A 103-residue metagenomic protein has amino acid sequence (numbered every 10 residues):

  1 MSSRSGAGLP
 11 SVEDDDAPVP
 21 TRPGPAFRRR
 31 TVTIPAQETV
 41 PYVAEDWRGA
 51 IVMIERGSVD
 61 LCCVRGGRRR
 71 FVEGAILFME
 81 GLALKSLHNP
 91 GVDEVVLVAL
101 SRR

Functional and structural regions predicted by a protein language model:
M1-Y42, C62, R70-V72: A short, N-terminal "cap"/entry segment at the start of jelly-roll beta-barrel domains of the cupin/DSBH fold
I34-A36, I54, M79, N89: Hydrophobic residues in beta-strands and at strand termini
E38, W47, G67, A83 (+1 more regions): A generic "binding-loop/recognition-motif" signal
W47-R65: Glycine- and acidic-residue-biased ligand/ion/polar-headgroup-sensing regions
V59, R69, K85: Glycine-centered loop/turn positions within well-structured domains that cap or flank conserved ligand/cofactor-binding
R65-L82: Short acidic-glycine-tyrosine-enriched beta hairpin
G81-R103: Ligand-binding loop in jelly-roll beta-barrel domains
